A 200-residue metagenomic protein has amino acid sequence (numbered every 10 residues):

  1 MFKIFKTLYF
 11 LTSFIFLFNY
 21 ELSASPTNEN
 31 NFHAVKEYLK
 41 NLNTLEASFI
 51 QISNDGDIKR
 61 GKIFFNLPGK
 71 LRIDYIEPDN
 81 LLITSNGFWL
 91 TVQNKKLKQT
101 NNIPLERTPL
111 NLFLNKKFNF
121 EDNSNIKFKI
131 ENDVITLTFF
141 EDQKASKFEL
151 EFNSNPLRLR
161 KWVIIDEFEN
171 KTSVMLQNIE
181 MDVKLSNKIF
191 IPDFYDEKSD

Functional and structural regions predicted by a protein language model:
M1-Y9: Bacterial N-terminal signal peptides that target proteins for export
Y9-L17: Bacterial N-terminal signal peptides
L22-P26: Boundary at the C-terminal end of the N-terminal hydrophobic targeting segment
E37-G56: A short, Trp-centered hydrophobic/proline-enriched beta-strand micro-motif
F49, L71-Y75, L90-Q93, L137 (+1 more regions): Short hydrophobic/aromatic-rich beta-strand segments that constitute the beta-sheet cores of beta-sandwich/beta-barrel
S53-D55, K96-K98, F168: Solvent-exposed strand-loop boundary residues in beta-sheet-rich modules
I63-N111, T172: An acidic-aromatic
E121-S199: Gly/Pro-enriched, hydrophobic low-complexity segments that function as extracytoplasmic propeptides/linkers
